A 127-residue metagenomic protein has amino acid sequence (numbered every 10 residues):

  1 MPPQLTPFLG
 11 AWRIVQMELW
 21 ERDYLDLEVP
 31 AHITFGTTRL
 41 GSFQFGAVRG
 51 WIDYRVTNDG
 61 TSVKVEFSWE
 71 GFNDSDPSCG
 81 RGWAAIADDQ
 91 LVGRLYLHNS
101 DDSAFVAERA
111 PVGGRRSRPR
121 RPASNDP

Functional and structural regions predicted by a protein language model:
M1-R13, D126: N-terminal helix-cap/turn-to-beta initiation motif at the start of protein domains
T6-P7, A11, R22-S62: N-terminal glycine/threonine-rich, aromatic-flanked beta-hairpin/loop signature
E18-W20: Short, catalytically relevant binding-site loops at active-site mouths
E28-P30, V48-D53, D76-R81, S100-A104: Short, surface-exposed coil-to-beta transition loops
G41-G46, V65-N73, G93-Y96: Short beta-strand segments that buttress and anchor functional surface loops
V56-D88: Mid-chain, well-packed structural core segment of small domains
S78-G113: Short, compact, well-ordered microdomains
V112-P127: Short, charged, intrinsically disordered terminal tails
